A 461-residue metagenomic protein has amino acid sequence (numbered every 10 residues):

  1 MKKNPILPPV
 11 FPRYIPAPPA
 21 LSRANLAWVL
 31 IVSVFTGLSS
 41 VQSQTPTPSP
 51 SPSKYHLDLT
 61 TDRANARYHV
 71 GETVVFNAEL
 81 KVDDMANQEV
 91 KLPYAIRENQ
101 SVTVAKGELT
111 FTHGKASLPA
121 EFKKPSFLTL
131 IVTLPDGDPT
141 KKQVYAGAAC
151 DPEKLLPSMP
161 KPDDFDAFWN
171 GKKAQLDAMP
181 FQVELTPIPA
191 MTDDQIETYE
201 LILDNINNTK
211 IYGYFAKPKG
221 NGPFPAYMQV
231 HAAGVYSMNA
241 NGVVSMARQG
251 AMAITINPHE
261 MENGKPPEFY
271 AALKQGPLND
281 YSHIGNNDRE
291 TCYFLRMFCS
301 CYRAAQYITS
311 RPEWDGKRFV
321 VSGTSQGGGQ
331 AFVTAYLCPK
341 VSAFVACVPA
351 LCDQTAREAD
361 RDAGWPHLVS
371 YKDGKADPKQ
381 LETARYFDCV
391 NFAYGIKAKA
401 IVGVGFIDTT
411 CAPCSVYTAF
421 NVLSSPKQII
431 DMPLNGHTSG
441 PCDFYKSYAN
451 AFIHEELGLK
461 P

Functional and structural regions predicted by a protein language model:
D62, A66, D177-G220: N-terminal cap/lid segment of alpha/beta-hydrolase-fold proteins
P223-A233: Short beta-strand element of the alpha/beta-hydrolase
A233-C299, A356-A363: Cap/lid segment of the alpha/beta-hydrolase catalytic domain
W314-T324: Alpha/beta-hydrolase fold nucleophile elbow
G328-A376, D431: Hydrolase active-site cap/lid region
I396, V402-V404: Short beta-strand/loop motif that positions the catalytic acidic residue of the alpha/beta-hydrolase fold
A398, A412-F420: Short alpha-helix in the alpha/beta-hydrolase fold that links the catalytic acid
Y417-P461: C-terminal catalytic histidine-bearing segment of alpha/beta-hydrolase fold enzymes
